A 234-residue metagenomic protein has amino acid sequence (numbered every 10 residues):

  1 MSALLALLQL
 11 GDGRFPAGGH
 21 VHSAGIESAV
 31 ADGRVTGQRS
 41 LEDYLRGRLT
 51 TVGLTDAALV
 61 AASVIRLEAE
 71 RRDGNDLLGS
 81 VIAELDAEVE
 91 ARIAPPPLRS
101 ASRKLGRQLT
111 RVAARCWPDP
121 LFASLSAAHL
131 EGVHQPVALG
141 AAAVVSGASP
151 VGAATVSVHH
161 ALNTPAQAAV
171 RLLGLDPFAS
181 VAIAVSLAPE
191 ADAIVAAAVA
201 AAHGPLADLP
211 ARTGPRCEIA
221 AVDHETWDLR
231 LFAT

Functional and structural regions predicted by a protein language model:
A3-G74: Glycine/small-residue-rich interface belts in oligomeric ring/scaffold proteins and their assembly partners
L7-P16, D43-T50, A91-L98, S124-H129 (+1 more regions): A short glycine/serine-rich beta->alpha loop
G13-A17, V21, G33, T51-V52 (+9 more regions): Short, contiguous, pocket-lining structural segments that sit at or immediately flank catalytic/ligand-binding sites
S28-G33, R48, V52, S63-E68 (+5 more regions): Generic structural signal for hydrophobic core residues of well-folded globular domains
R34, Q38-R39, D43, V144 (+1 more regions): C-terminal auxiliary extensions adjacent to catalytic cores
A69, G74, L78-G147: Internal, conserved structured core segments that host functional sites
